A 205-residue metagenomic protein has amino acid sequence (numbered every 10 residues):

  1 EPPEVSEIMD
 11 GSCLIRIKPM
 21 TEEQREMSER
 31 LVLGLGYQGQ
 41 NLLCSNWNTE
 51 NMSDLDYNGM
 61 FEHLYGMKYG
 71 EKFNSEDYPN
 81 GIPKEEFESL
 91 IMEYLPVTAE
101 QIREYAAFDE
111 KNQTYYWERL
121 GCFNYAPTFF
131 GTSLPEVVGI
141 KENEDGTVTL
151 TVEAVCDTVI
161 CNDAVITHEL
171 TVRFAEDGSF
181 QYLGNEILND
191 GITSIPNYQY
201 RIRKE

Functional and structural regions predicted by a protein language model:
E1-E205: Mature, Sec-exported extracytoplasmic domains of Gram-positive
